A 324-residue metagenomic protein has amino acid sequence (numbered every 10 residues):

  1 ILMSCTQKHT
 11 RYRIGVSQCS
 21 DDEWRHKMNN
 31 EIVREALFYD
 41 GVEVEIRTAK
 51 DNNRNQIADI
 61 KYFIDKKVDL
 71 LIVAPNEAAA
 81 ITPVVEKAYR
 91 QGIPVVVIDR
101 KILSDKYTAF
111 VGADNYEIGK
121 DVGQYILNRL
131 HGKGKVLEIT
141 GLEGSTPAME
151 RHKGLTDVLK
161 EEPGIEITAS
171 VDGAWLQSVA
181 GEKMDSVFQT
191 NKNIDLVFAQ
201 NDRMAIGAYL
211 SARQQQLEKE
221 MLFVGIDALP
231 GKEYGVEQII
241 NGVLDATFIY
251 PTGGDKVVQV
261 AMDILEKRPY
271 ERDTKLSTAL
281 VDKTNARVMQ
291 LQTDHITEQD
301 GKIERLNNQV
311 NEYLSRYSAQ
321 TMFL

Functional and structural regions predicted by a protein language model:
C5, E143, V158-L159, I249 (+1 more regions): Hinge/cleft segment of the Venus flytrap/periplasmic-binding protein
H9, Q56, V111-V136, E150 (+3 more regions): Hydrophobic alpha-helical segments within soluble ligand-binding/sensing domains
R13-E35, Y39, V44-A58, K66-V68 (+3 more regions): Extracytoplasmic "Venus flytrap"
G15-S17, K67-P75, P94-I98, L137-E138 (+4 more regions): Periplasmic-binding protein-like
W24-F38, V42, I118-V122, T146-I165 (+2 more regions): Short, solvent-exposed amphipathic alpha-helices that sit in or adjacent to ligand/effector-binding or catalytic
I46-T48, I102-Y125, E138-L142, S170 (+1 more regions): Short beta-strand elements at the ligand-binding edges of bilobed clamshell
K61, L70-Y89, L155, G173-E237: Hydrophobic alpha-helical
A78-E117, N128, K135, L229-I240: Flexible loop/hinge segments that line or gate small-molecule binding clefts
